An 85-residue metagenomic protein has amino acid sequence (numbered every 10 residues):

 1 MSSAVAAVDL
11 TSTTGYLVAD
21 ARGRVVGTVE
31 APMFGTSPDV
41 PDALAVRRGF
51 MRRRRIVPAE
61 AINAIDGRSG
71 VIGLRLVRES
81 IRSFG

Functional and structural regions predicted by a protein language model:
M1-G85: Peripheral interaction segments used for macromolecular assembly
